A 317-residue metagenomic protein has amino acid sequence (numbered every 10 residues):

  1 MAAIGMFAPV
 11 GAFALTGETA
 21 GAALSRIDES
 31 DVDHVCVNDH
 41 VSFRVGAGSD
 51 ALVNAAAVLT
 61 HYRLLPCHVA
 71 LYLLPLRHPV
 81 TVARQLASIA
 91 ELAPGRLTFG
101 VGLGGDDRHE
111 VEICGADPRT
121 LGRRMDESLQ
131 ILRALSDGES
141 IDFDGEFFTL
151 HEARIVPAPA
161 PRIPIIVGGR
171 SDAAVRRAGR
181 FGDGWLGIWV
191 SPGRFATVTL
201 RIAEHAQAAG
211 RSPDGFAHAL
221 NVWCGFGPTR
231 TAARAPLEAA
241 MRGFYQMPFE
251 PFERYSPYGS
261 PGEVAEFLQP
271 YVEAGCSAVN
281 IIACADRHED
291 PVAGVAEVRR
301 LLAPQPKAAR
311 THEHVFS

Functional and structural regions predicted by a protein language model:
M1-S317: Active-site-adjacent structural elements that line small-molecule/cofactor binding pockets in enzymes
